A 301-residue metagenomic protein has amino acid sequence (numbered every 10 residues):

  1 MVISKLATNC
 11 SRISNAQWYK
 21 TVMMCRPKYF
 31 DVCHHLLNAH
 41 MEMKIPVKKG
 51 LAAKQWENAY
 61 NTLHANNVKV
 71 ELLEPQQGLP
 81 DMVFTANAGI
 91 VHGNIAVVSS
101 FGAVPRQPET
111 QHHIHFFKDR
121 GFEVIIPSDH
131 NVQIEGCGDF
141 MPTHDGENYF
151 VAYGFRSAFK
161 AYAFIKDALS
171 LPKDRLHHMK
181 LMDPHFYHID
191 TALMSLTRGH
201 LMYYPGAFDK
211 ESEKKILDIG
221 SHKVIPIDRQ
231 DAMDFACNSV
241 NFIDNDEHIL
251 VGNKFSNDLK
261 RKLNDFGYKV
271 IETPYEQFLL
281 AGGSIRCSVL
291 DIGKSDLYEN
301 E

Functional and structural regions predicted by a protein language model:
V2-E301: The feature marks the mature, well-folded catalytic cores of soluble enzymes
